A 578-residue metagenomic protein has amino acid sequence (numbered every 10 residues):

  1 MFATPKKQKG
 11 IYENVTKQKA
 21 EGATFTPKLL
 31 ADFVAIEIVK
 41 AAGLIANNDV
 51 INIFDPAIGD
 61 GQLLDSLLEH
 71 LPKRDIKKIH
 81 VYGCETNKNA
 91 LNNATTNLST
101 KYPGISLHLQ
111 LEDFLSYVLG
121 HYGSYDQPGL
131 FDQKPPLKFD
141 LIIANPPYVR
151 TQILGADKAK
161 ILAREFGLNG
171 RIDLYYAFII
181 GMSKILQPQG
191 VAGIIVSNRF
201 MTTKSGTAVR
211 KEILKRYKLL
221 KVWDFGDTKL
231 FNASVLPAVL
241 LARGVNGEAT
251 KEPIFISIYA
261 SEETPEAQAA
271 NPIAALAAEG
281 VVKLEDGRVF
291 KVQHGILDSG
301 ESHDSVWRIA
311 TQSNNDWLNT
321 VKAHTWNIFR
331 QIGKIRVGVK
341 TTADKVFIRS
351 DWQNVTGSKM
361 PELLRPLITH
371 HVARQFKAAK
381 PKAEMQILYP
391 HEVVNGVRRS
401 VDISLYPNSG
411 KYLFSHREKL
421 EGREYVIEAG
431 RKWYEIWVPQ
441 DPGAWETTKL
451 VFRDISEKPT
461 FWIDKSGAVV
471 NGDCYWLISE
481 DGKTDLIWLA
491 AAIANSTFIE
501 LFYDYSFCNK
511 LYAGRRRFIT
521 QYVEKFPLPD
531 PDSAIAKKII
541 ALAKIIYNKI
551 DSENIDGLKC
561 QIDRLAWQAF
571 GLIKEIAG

Functional and structural regions predicted by a protein language model:
M1-G43: S-adenosyl-L-methionine
K19-A20, T24-F33, A57-D65, T86-N93 (+7 more regions): Signature of N6-adenine DNA methyltransferases within the class I
D49-A57: Conserved class I S-adenosyl-L-methionine
D60-I76: Conserved SAM-binding loop of SAM-dependent methyltransferases across substrates and taxa, primarily the Class I
H80-E85: Conserved SAM-binding motif I beta-strand of class I
I105-D113: Conserved SAM-binding strand-loop segment of SAM-dependent methyltransferases
D298-K538: Polybasic, glycine- and aromatic-enriched phosphate-binding surface used to engage nucleic acids
K322-F329, N408, P529-G578: Non-catalytic DNA-recognition/assembly elements of restriction-modification systems
